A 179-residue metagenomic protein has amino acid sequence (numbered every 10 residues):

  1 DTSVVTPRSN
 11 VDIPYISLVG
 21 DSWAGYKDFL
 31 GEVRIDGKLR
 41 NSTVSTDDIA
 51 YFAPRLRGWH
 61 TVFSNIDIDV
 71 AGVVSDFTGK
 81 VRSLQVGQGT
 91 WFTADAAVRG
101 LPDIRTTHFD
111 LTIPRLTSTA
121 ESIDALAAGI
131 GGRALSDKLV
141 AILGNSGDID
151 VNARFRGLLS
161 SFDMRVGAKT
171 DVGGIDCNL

Functional and structural regions predicted by a protein language model:
D1-G89, R99-D176: Extended amphipathic, helix-rich lipid-handling scaffolds
